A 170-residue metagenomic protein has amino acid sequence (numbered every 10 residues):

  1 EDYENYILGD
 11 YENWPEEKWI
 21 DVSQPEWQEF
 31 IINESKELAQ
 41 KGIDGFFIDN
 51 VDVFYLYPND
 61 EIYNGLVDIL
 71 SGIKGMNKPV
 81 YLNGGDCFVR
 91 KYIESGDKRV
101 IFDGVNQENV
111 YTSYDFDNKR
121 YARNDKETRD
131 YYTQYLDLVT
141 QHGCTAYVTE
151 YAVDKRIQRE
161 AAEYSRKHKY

Functional and structural regions predicted by a protein language model:
E1-Y170: Glycan-processing catalytic domains of CAZymes
